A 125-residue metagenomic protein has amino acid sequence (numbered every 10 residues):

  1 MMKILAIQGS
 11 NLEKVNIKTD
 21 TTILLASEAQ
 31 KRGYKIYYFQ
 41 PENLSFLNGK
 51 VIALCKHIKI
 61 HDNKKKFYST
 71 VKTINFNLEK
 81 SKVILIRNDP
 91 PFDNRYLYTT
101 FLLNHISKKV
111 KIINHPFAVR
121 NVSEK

Functional and structural regions predicted by a protein language model:
M2-A6: Extreme N-terminal starter segment of soluble prokaryotic enzymes
G9-S10: Extended, domain-scale alpha-helical bundle/helix-rich regions
E13-K125: Conserved N-proximal alpha/beta basic substrate-recognition cap immediately N-terminal to, or forming the N-lobe
